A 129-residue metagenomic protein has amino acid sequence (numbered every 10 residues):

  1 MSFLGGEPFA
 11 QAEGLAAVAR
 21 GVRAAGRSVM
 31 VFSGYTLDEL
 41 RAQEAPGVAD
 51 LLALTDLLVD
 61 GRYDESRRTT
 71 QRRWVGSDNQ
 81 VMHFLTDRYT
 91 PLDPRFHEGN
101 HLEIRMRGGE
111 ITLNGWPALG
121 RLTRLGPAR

Functional and structural regions predicted by a protein language model:
M1-D50: Conserved Radical SAM active-site core
G34-Y35, R41-R129: Auxiliary Fe-S-binding modules of radical SAM enzymes
